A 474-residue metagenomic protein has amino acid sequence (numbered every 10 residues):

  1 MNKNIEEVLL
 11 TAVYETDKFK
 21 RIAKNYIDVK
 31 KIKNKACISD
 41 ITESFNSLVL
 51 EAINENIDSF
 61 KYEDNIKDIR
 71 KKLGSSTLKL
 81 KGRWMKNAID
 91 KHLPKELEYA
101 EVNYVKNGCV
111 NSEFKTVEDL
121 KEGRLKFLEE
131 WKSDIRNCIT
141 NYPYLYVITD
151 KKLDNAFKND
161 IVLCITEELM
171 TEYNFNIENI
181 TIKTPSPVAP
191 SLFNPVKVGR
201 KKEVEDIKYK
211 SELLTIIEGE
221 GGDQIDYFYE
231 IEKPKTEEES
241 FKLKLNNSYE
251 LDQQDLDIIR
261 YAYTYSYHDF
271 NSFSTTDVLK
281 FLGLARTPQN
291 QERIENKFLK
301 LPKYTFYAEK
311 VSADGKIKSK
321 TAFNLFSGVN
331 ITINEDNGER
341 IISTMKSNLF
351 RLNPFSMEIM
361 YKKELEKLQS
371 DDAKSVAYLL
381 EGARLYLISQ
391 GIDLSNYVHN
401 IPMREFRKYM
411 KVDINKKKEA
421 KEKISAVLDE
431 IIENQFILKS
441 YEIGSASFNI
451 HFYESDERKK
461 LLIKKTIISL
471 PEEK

Functional and structural regions predicted by a protein language model:
M1-K474: Charged, alpha-helix-forming regions
